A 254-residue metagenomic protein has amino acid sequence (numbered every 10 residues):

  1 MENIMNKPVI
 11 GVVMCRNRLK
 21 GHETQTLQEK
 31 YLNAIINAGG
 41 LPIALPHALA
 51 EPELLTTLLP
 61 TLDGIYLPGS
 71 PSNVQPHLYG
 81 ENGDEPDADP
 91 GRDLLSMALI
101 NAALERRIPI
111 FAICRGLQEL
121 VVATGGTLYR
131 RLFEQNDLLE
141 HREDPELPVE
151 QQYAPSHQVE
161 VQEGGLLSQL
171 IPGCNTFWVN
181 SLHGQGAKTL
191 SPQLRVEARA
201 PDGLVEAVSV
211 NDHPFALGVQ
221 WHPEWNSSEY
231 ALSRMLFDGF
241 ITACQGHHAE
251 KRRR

Functional and structural regions predicted by a protein language model:
M1-F111, V121-Y129, F133-I171, W178 (+5 more regions): N-terminal beta1-alpha1 cap of cysteine-dependent amidohydrolase-like domains
C114: Conserved G/P- and acidic residue-centered "switch" motifs that form tight phosphate/ATP-binding loops in soluble
L117: The feature captures the ABC ATPase H-loop/switch
L217-Q220: Active-site-proximal beta-strand elements of phosphoester/diester hydrolases
